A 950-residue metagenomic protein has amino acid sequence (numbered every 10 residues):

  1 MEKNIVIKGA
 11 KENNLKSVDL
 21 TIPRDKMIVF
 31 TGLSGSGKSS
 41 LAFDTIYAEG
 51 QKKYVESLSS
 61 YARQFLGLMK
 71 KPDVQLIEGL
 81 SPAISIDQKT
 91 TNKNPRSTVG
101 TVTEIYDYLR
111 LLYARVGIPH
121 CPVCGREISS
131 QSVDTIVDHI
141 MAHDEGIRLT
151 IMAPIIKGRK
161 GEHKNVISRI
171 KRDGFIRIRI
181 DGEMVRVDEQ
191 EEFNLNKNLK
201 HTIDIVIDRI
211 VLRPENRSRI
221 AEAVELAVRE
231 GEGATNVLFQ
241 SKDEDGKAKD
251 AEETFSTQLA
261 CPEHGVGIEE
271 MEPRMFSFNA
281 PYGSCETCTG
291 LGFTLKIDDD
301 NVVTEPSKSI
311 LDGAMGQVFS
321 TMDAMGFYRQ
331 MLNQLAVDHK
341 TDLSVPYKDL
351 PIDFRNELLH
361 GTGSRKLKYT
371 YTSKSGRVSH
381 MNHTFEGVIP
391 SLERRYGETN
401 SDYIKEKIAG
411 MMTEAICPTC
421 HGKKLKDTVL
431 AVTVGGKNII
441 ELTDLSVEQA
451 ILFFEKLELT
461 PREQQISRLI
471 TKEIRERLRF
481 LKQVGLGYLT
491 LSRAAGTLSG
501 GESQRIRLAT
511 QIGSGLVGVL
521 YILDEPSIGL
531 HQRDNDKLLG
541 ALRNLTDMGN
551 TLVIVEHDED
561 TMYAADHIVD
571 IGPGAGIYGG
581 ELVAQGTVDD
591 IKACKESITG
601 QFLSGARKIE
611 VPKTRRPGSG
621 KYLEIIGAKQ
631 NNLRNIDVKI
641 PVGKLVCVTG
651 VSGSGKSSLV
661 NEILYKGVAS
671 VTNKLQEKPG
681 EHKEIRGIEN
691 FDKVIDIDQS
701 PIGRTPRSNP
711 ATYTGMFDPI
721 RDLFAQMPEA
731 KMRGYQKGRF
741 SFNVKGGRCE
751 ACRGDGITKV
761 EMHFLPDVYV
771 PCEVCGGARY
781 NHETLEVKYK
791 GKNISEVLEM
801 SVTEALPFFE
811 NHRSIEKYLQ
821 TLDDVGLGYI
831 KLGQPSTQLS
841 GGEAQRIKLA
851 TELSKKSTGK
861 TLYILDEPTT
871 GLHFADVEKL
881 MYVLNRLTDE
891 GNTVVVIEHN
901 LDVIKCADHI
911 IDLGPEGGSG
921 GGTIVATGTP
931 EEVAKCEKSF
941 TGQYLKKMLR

Functional and structural regions predicted by a protein language model:
M1-R950: Conserved phosphate-binding elements of NTP-dependent enzyme cores
